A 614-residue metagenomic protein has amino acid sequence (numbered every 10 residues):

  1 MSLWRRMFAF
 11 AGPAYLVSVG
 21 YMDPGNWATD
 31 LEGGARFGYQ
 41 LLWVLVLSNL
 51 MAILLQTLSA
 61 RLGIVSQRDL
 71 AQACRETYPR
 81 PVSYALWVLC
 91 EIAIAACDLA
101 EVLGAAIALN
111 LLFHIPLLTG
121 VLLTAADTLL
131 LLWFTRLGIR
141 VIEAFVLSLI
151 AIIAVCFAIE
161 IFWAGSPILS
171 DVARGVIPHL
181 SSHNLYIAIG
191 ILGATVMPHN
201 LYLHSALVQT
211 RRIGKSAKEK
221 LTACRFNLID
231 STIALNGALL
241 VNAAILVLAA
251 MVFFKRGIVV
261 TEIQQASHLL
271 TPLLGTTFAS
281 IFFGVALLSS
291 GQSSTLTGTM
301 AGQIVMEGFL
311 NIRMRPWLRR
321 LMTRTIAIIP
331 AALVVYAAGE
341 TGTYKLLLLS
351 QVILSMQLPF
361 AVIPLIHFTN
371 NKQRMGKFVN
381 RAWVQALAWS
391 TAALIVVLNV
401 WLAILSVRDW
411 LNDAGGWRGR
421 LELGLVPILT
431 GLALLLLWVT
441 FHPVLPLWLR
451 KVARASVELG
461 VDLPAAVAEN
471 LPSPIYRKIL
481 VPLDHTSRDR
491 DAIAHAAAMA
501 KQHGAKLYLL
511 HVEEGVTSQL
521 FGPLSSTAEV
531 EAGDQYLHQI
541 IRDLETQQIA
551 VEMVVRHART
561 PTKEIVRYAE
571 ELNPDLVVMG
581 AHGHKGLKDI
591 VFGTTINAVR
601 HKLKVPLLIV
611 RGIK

Functional and structural regions predicted by a protein language model:
T29-G34, T57-V82, I107, L137-R140 (+2 more regions): Flexible loop linkers connecting adjacent transmembrane helices in multi-pass alpha-helical membrane transporters
I53-V65, V208-K218, N236-Q265: Extracellular/periplasmic helix-exit of transmembrane alpha-helices
R80-S83, L118-V121, I233, S280 (+3 more regions): Loop-to-transmembrane helix boundary motifs in multi-pass membrane proteins
T128, I150-V176, L185-A206, P364-K372 (+2 more regions): Hydrophobic alpha-helical segments and their helix-loop junctions in multi-pass secondary transporters
F145, W317-M322, L346-A403, V407-W410 (+1 more regions): C-terminal membrane-solvent junction of multi-pass transporters and transport-like membrane proteins
A455-N470, E545-V577, K614: Structural beta-alpha unit
S456-L459, A569-K614: Gly/Ser-rich helix-loop-strand patches that form or flank binding pockets for ribonucleotide-derived cofactors
A468-P523, T527, D543-E545, I549-E552: Small/aliphatic-rich secondary-structure junction motif
